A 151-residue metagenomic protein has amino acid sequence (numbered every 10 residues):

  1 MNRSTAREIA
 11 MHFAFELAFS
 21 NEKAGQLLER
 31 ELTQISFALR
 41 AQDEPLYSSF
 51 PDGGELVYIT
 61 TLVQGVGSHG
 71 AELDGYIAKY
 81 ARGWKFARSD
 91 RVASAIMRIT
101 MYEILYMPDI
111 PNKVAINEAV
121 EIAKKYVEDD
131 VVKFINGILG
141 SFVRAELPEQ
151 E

Functional and structural regions predicted by a protein language model:
M1-K125, D129-V132, N136-E151: N-terminal interaction/assembly modules
